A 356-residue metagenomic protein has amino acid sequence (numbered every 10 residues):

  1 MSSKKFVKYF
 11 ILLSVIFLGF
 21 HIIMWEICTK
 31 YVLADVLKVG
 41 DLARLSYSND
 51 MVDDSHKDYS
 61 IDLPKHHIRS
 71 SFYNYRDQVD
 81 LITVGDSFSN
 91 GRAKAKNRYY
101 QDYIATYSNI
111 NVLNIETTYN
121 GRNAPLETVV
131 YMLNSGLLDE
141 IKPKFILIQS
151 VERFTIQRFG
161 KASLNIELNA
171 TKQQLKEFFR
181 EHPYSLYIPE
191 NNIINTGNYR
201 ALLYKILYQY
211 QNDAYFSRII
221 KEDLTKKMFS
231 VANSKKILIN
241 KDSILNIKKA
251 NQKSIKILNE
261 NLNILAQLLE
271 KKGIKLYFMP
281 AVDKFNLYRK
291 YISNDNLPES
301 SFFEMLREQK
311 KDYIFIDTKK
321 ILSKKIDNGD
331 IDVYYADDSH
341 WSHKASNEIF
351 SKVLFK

Functional and structural regions predicted by a protein language model:
M1-K356: Extracellular glycan-modifying ectodomains
